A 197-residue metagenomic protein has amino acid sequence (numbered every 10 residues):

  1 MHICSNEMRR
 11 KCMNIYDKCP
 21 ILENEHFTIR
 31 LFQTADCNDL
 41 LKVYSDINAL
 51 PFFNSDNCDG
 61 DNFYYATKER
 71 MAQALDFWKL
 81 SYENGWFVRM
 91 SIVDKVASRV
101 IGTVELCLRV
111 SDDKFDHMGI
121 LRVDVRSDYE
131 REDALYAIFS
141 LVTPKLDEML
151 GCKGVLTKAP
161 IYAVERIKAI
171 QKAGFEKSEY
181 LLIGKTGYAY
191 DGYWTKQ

Functional and structural regions predicted by a protein language model:
H2-F53, R89-Q197: Acyl-donor (CoA/ACP) binding surface of acyl/acetyltransferases
F27-T28, C58-D61, K79, T157: A general structural-boundary detector
L50-Y65: A short gly/proline-enriched turn/hairpin at secondary-structure junctions
D61-E69, Y129, D133: Charge-dense, low-complexity intrinsically disordered segments
N62-A66, A74-D76, E179-Y180, Y190-D191: Short, intrinsically disordered/low-complexity patches at protein termini and at juxtamembrane boundaries
F63, R70-M90: A short helix-loop-beta-strand connector motif used in the catalytic cores of GNAT acetyltransferases and, in some
T67-A74, V100, I138: Amphipathic alpha-helical interface surfaces
